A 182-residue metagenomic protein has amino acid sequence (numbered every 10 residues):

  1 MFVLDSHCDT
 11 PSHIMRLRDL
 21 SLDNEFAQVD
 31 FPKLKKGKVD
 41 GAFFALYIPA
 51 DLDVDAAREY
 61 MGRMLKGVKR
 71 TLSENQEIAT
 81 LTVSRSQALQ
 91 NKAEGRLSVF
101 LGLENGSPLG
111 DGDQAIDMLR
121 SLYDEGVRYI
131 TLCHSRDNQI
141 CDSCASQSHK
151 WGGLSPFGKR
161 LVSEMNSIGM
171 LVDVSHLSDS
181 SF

Functional and structural regions predicted by a protein language model:
M1-W151, K159: N-terminal hydrophobic targeting/anchoring segments and the immediately downstream early-domain regions of hydrolases
C133, C141-F182: Active-site core of metal-dependent hydrolases
